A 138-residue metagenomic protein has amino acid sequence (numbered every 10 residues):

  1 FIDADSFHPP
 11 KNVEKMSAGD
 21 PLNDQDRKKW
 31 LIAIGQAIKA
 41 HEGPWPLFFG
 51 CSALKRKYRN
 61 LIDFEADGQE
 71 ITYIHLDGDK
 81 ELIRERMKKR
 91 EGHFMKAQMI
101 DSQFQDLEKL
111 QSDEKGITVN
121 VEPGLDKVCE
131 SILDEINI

Functional and structural regions predicted by a protein language model:
F1, I71-Y73, G116-T118: Conserved beta-strand scaffold positions in the cores of enzyme catalytic domains, especially in NTP/NDP-utilizing
F1-Q36: Conserved substrate/cofactor phosphate-moiety recognition/catalytic segment in nucleotide-dependent phosphotransferases
A4, G50-C51, H75-L76, N120-V121: Small/polar loops that bind or transfer phosphate-bearing groups
K39-E42, F64-Q69, K109-Q111: Conserved catalytic network of the ASCE P-loop NTPase/AAA+ motor domain
G43-L47, T72: Loop/turn-to-beta-strand initiation segments
S52-E91: ATP-dependent NMP and nucleoside kinases share a basic, alpha-helical "lid"
K89-S131: Small-molecule kinase domains that catalyze NTP-dependent phosphoryl transfer to phosphate-bearing small molecules
S131-I138: C-terminal alpha-helix
